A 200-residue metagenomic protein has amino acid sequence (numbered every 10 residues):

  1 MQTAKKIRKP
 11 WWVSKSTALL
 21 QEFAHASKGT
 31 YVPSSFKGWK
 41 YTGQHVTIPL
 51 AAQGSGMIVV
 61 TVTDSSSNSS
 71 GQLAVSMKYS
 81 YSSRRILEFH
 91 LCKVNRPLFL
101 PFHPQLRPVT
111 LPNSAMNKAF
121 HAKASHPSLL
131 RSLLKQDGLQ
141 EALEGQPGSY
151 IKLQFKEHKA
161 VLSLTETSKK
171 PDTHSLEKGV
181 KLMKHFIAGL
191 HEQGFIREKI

Functional and structural regions predicted by a protein language model:
Q2-V59, S65-I200: Charged, low-complexity intrinsically disordered regions
